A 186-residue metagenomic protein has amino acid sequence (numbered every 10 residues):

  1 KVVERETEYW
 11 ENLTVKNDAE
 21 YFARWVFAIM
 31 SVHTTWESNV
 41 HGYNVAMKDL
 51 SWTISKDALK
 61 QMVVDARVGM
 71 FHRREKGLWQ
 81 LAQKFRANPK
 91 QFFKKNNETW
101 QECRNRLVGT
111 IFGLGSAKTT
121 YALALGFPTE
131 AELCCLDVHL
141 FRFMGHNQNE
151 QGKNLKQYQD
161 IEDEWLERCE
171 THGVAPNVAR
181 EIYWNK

Functional and structural regions predicted by a protein language model:
K1-L13, E75, W79, K90-K186: C-terminal accessory module of base-excision DNA glycosylases/AP lyases that mediates lesion recognition and DNA
K1-W52, K56-V68: Structure-specific DNA junction-binding interface
A19-A23, W36-V40, W52, F71-E75 (+4 more regions): Alpha-helix N-cap/helix-initiation sites
V26-S31, Y43, W79-Q83, L166 (+1 more regions): Short, amphipathic alpha-helical segments that act as regulatory/interfacial helices in nucleotide-processing proteins
S31, T35, S51, Q83-K90 (+1 more regions): Short helix-capping and hinge/turn segments at secondary-structure transitions, especially at repeat and domain
Y43-G113: Alpha-helical ds-nucleic-acid-binding substructure associated with the helix-hairpin-helix region of base-excision DNA
